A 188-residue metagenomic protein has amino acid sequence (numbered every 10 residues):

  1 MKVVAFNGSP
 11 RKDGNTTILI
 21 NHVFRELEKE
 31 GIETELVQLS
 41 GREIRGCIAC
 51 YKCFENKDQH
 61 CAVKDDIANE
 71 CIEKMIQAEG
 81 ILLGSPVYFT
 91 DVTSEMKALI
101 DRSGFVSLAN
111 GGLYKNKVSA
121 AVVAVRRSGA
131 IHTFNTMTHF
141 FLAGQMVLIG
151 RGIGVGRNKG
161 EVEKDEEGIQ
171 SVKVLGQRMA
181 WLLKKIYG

Functional and structural regions predicted by a protein language model:
M1-A109, G154, K159-G188: N-terminal beta1-alpha1-beta2 submodule of the flavodoxin-like/Rossmannoid cofactor-binding fold
S94-E95, L108-I153: Short, glycine-/small-residue-rich phosphate/pyrophosphate-handling segment
